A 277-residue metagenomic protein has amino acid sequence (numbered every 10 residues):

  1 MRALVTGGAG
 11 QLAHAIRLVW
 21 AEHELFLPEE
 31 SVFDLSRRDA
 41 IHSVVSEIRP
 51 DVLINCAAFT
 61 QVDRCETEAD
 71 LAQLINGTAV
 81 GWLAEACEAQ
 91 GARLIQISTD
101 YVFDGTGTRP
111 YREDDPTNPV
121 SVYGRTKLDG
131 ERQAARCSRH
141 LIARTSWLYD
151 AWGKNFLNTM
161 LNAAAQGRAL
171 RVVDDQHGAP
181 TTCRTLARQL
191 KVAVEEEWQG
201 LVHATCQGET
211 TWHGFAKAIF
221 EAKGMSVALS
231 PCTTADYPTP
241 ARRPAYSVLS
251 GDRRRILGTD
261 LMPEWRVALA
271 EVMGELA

Functional and structural regions predicted by a protein language model:
M1-V19: N-terminal Rossmann NAD(P)H-binding glycine-rich loop of SDR-like oxidoreductase domains
L27-D39: Rossmann-fold cofactor-recognition segment
R38-G77, E88: NAD(P)H-binding glycine-rich loop region in Rossmannoid oxidoreductase-like domains and their noncatalytic homologs
T67, L74, A79-W82, V102-A143 (+1 more regions): Catalytic helix-loop patch of NAD(P)-dependent Rossmann-fold dehydrogenases
R132-G178, C183-T185: NAD(P)-dependent short-chain dehydrogenase/reductase
V172-H177, V202-T210, L257: Glycine-rich Rossmann NAD(P)(H)-binding loop
Q189-L190, E196-A241, A245: Mid/C-terminal beta-alpha module of Rossmann-like enzyme folds, strongest in SDR-family dehydrogenases/epimerases
T211-K217, T233-A277: Conserved C-terminal active-site "lid" loop/helix of NAD(P)H-dependent oxidoreductases that clamps the redox cofactor
